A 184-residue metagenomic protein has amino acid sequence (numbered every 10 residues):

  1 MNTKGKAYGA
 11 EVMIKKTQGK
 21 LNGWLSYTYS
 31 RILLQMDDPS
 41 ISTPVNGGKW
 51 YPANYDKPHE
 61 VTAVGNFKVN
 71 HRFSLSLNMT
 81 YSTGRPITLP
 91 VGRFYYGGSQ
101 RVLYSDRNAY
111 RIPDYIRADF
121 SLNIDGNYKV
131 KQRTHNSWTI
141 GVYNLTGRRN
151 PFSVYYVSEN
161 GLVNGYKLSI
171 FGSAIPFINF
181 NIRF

Functional and structural regions predicted by a protein language model:
M1-L89: Gram-negative outer-membrane beta-barrel transporters
T3-G5, N54-P58, R111-I116, S169-A174: Aromatic-acidic/polar surface patches that form glycan- and anion
K6-Y8, T43-K49, Q100-N108, N160-Y166: Extracytoplasmic loops and strand-loop junctions of Gram-negative outer membrane beta-barrel proteins
E11, T62, K68, S99-Y110: Generic detector of contiguous secondary-structure segments
K20-N22, I112-L122: Conserved long hydrophobic alpha-helices within structured protein cores
M36-I41, K49-P52, F94-Q100, S153-V157: Short amphipathic alpha-helical segments, especially helix-boundary/capping motifs
R72, Y81-G98, R117-D119, N123-F184: C-terminal beta-signal and adjacent terminal beta-strands/loops of Gram-negative outer-membrane beta-barrel proteins
D106-R117, F184: Outer-membrane beta-barrel transmembrane domain signature
